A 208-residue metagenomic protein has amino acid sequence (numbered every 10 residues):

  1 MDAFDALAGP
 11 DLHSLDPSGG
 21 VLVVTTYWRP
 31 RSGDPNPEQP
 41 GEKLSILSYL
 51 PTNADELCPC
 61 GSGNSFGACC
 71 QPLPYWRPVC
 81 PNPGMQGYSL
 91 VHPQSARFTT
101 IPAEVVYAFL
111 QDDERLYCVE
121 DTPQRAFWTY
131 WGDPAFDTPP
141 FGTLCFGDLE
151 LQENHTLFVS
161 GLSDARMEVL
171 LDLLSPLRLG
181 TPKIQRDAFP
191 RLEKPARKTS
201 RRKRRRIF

Functional and structural regions predicted by a protein language model:
M1-F208: Acidic/negatively charged segments and metal-coordination signatures
